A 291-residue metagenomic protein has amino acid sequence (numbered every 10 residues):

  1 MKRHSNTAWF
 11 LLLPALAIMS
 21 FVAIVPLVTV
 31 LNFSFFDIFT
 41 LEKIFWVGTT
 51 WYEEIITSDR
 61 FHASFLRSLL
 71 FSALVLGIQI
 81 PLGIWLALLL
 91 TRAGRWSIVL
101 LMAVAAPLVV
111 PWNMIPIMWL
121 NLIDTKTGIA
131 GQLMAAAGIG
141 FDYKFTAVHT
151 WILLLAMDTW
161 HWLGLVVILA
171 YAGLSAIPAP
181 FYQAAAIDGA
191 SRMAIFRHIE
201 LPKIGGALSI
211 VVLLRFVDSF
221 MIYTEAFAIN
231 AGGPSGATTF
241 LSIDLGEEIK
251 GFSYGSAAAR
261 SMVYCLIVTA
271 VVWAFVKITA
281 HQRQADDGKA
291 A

Functional and structural regions predicted by a protein language model:
H4-A291: A structural signal for multi-pass alpha-helical bundles of membrane permease subunits that mediate small-molecule
